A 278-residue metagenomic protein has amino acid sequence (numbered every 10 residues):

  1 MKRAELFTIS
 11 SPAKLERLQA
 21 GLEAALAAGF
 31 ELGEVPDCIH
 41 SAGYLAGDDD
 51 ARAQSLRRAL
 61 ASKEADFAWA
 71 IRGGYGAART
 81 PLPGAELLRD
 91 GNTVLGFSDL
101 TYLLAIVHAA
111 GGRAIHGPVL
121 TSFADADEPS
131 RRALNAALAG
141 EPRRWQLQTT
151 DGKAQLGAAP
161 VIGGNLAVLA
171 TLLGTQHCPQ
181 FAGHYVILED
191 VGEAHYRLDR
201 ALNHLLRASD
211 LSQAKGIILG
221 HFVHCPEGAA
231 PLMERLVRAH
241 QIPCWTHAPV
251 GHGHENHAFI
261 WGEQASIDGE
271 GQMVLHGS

Functional and structural regions predicted by a protein language model:
M1-E64: ATP/NTP phosphate-donor binding region
A13, R17, P160-E193: Conserved beta-alpha junction segments in alpha/beta enzyme cores
F67-A78, F97: N-terminal glycine-rich "phosphate-gripper" loop used for MgATP/nucleotide binding and carboxylate activation
G73-R89, L232: Short Gly/Thr/Asp-enriched flexible loops that form oxyanion-binding sites at enzyme active sites
G84-I106, R113-L120, Q241-W245: Short, acidic/small-residue loops that bind anionic groups at enzyme active sites
G112-G174: Conserved anion/nucleotide-ligand pocket segment
H177-A229: Internal helical hairpin/lid segments
H221-S278: ATP/nucleoside-binding phosphotransfer catalytic cores, i.e., glycine-rich phosphate-binding loops
